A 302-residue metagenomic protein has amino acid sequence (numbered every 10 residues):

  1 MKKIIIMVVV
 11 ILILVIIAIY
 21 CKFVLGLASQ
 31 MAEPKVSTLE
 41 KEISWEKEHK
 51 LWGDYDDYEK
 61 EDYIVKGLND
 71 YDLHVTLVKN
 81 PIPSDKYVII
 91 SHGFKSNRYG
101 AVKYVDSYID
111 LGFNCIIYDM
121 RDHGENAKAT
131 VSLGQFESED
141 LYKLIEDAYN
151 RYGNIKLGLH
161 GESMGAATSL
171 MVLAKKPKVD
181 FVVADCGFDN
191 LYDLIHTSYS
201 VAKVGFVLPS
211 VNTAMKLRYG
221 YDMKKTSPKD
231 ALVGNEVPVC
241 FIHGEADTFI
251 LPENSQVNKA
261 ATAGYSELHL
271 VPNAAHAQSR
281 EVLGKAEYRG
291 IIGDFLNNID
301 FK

Functional and structural regions predicted by a protein language model:
I13-K66, T76: An N-terminal hydrophobic leader/cap segment in hydrolases
F94-S107, M120: The serine-hydrolase catalytic nucleophile loop
Y108-A127: Conserved alpha/beta-hydrolase
V131-Y152: Alpha/beta-hydrolase active-site loop
M171-Y221, E281: Hydrolase active-site cap/lid region
G234-E236, F241-H243, D247: Short beta-strand/loop motif that positions the catalytic acidic residue of the alpha/beta-hydrolase fold
V237, L251-A260: Short alpha-helix in the alpha/beta-hydrolase fold that links the catalytic acid
A274-K285: Catalytic histidine-centered segment of alpha/beta-hydrolase-like enzymes
